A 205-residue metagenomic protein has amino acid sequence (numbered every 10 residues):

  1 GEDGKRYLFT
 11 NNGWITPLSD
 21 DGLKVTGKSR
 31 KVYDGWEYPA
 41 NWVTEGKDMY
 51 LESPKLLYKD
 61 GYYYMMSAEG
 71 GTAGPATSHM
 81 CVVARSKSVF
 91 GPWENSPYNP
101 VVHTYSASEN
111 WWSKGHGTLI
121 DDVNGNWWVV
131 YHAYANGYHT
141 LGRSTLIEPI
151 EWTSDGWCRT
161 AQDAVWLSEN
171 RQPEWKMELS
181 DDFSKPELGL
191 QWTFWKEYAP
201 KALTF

Functional and structural regions predicted by a protein language model:
G1-F205: Carbohydrate-active catalytic/glycan-binding domains of CAZyme proteins, especially the secreted or lumenal ectodomains
